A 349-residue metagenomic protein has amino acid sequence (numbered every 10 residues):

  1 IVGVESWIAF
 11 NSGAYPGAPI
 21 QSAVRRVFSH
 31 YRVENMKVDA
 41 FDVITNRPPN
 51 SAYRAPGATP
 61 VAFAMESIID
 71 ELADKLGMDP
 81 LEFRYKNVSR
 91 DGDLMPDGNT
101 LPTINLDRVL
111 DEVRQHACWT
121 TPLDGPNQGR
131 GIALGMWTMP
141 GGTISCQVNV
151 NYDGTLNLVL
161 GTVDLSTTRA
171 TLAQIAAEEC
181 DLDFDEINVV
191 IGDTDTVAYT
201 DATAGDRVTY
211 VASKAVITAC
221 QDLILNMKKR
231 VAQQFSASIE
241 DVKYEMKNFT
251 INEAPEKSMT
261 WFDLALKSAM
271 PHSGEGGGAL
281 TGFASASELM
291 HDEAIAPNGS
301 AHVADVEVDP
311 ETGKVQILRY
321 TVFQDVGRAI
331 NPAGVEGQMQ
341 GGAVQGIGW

Functional and structural regions predicted by a protein language model:
I1-R108, Q115, T121-W349: Cofactor-binding beta-sheet edge motifs in enzyme active sites
